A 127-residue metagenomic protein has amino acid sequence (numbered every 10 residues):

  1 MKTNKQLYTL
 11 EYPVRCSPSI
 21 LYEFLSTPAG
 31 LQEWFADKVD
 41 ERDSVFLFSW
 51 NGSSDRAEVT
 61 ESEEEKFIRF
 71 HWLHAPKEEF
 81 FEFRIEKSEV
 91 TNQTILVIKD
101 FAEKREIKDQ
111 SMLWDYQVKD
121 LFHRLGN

Functional and structural regions predicted by a protein language model:
M1-K38: Hydrophobic ligand-binding cavity/cleft-lining segments
L7-Y8, S19-I20, Q93-A102, G126: Short, charged low-complexity linear motifs
L21-Y22, L31, F46, V59 (+2 more regions): Hydrophobic pocket/interface hotspot
E23, E61, K119, H123: Replace "anionic and nucleotidyl ligands
D37-E41, F46-K104: Hydrophobic-ligand binding "helix-grip"
K99-N127: A conserved amphipathic terminal alpha-helix motif
